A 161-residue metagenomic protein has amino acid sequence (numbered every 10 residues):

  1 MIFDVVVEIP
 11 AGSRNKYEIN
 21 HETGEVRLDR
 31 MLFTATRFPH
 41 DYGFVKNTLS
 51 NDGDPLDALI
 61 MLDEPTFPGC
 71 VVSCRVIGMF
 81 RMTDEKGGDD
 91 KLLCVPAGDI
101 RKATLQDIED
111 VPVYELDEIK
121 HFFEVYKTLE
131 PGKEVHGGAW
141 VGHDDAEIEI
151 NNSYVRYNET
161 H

Functional and structural regions predicted by a protein language model:
M1-H161: Hydrophobic N-terminal alpha-helices or hydrophobic patches in metabolic proteins across all domains of life
